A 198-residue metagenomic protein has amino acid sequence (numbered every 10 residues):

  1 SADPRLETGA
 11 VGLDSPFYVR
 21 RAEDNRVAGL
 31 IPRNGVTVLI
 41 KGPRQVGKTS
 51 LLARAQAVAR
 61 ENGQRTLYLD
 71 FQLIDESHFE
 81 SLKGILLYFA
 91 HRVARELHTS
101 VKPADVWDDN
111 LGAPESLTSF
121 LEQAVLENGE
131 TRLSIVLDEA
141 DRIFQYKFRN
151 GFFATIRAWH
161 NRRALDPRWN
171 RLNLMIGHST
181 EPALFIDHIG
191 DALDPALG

Functional and structural regions predicted by a protein language model:
S1-Q45, S50-A59, S119-E127: Walker A/P-loop-proximal flanking segment of P-loop NTPase domains
S50-A55, G84-R92, G151-W159, A196: Alpha-helical scaffold elements adjacent to nucleotide-binding pockets in ATP/GTP-utilizing enzyme cores
R60-H78, I135: Conserved catalytic segments around the Walker B and adjacent sensor/switch elements of P-loop NTPase domains
T66, F79-K102: Conserved NTP-binding/hydrolysis module of P-loop NTPases
S77-K83, S100-Q123: Short glycine-rich substrate-engagement loop in P-loop NTPases that contacts/grips substrate
V106, A124-F152, W159: Conserved P-loop NTPase "ATPase switch" module shared by AAA+ and STAND
E115-E127, T155, I176: Conserved helicase/translocase P-loop NTPase motor core
R142-G198: The catalytic "switch" region of P-loop NTPases
